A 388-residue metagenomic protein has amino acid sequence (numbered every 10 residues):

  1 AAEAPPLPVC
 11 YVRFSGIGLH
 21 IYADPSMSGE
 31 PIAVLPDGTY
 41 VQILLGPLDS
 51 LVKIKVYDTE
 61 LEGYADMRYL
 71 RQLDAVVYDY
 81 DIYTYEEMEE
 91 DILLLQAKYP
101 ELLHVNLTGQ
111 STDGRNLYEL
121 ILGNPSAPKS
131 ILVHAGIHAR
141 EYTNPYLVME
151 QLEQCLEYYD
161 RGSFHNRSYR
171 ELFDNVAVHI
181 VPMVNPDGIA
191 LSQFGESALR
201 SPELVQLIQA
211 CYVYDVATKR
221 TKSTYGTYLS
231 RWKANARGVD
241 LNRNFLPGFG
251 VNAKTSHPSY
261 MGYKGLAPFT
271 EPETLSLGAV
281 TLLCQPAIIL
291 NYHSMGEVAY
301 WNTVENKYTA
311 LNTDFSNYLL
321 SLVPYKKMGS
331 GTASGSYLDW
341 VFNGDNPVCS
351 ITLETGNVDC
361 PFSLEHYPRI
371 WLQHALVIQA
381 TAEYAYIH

Functional and structural regions predicted by a protein language model:
A1-V9, K55-V77: Boundary regions of SH3-family modules and the immediately adjacent low-complexity/disordered segments in eukaryotic
I21-D24: Core beta-strand residues in small-molecule sensory/regulatory alpha/beta domains
P31-R68: SH3/SH3-like beta-barrel superfamily modules
R71-D113: Short glycine- and acidic-rich boundary segments immediately preceding or forming the N-terminal edge of structured
D113-I121: A short loop-to-beta-strand scaffold at the N-terminal edge of the catalytic core in hydrolase folds
N124-S130: Proline/glycine-enriched tight loop/beta-turn segments at coil->beta junctions that connect or precede beta-strands
P128, Y142-T143, E150-N302: Active-site/substrate-binding loop(s) of hydrolase catalytic cores
F245-H388: Metallocarboxypeptidase
